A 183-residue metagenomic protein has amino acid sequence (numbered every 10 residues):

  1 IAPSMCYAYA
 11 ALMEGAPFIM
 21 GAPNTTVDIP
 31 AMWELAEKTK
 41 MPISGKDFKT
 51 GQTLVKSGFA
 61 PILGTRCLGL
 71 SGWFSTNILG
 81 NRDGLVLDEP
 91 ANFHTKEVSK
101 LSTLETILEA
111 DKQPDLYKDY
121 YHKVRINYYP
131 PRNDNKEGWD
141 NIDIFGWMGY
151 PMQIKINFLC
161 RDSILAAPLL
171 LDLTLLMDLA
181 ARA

Functional and structural regions predicted by a protein language model:
I1-S57, P61: N-terminal Rossmann-like NAD(P) cofactor-binding subdomain of oxidoreductases, focused on the glycine-rich
A2, C6, V27, T53 (+3 more regions): Conserved active-site and cofactor/substrate-binding residues in soluble primary-metabolism enzymes
A16-F18, M41-P42, L68-G69, N141 (+1 more regions): Structural motif
E37, M41, A60-L68, S75 (+2 more regions): Generic secondary-structure signature for well-ordered alpha-helical cores
S44-K46, T50-L116: Conserved anion/nucleotide-ligand pocket segment
K49-G51, F74-N81, N135, G146-Y150 (+1 more regions): Glycine-rich beta-alpha junction loops
V98-C160: Charge-patterned, long linear interaction tracts outside catalytic cores
F145-A183: C-terminal active-site/capping subdomain that shapes the small-molecule cofactor and substrate pocket of enzyme
